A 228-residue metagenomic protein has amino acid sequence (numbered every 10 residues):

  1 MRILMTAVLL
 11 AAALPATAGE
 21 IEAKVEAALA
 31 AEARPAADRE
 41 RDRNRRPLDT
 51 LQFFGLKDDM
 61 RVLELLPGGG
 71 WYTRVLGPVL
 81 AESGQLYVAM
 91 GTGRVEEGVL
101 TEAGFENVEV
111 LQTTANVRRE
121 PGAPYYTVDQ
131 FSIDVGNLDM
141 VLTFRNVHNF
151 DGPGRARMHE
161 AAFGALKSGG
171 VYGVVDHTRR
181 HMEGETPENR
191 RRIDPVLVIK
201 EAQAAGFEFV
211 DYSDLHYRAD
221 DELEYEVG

Functional and structural regions predicted by a protein language model:
K24-F53, K57: Class I SAM-dependent methyltransferase Rossmann-like catalytic core, especially the SAM/SAH-binding loop
D58-G68: Conserved class I S-adenosyl-L-methionine
D59, E82-S83, L166-Y172: Short glycine-dipeptide loop
G77-P78, A156-S168: A short glycine-rich, Lys/Arg-flanked "PGG" loop and its adjoining helix->strand segment in the class I
L86-A89, G169-H181: Conserved beta-strand signature within the Rossmann-like core of class I S-adenosyl-L-methionine
Y126-V141: A short acidic, Gly/Pro-enriched loop at the edge of an enzyme's catalytic core that lines a small-molecule cofactor
T127-V128, N149-A162: A short, conserved alpha-helix within the catalytic core of class I
E185-Y212: Conserved Class I S-adenosyl-L-methionine
